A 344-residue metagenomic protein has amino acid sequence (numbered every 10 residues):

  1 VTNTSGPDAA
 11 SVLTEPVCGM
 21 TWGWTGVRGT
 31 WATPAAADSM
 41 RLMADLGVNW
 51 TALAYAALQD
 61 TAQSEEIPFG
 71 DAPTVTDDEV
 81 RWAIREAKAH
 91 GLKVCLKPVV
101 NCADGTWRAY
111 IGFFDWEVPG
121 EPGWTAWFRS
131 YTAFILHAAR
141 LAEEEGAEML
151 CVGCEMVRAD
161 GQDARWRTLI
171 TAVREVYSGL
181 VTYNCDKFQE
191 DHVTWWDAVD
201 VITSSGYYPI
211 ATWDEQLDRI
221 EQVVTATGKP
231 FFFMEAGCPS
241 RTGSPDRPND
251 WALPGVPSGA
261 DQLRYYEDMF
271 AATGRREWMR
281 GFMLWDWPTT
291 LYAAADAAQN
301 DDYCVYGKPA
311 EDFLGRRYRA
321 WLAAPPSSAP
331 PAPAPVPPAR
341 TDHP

Functional and structural regions predicted by a protein language model:
G6, A10-T14, R264-Y265, A272 (+1 more regions): Aromatic-rich peripheral "rim/lid" segments of glycoside hydrolase catalytic domains that contact and position glycan
G6-M43: Boundary/entry segment of secreted carbohydrate-active catalytic domains
V17-T21, N49-A52, K93-C95, E148-C151 (+4 more regions): Structural preference for beta-strand elements that scaffold enzyme active sites
G23-T30, S64-D77, E117-S130, G153-D160 (+2 more regions): The substrate-binding groove and active-site-proximal loops of carbohydrate-active enzymes, especially glycoside
R28-A44, F128-L141, D186-W195, L263-A272: Short, acidic/polar
L46-E65, D78-A159, W287-T290: Substrate-binding cleft and catalytic face of glycoside hydrolase catalytic domains, especially the flexible beta-alpha
T76-D77, W82, H90, K97 (+5 more regions): Glycoside hydrolase catalytic-domain groove-lining segments
F134, M149, A159-N184: Active-site neighborhood of glycoside hydrolase catalytic domains
